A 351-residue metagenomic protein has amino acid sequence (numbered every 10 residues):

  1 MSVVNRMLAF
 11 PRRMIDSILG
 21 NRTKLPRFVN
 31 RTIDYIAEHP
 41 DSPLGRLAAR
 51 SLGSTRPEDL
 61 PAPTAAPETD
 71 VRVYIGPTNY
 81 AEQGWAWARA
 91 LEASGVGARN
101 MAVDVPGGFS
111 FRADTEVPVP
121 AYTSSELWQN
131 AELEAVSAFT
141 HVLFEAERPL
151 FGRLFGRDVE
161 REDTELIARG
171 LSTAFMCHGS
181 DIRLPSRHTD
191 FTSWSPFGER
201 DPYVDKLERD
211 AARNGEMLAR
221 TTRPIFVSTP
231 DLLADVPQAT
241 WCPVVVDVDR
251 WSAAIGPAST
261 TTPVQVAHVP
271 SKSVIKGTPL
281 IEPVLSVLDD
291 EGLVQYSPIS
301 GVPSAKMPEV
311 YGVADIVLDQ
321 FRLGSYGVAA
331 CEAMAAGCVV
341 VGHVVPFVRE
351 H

Functional and structural regions predicted by a protein language model:
V73, C242-P243, V248-K276, E282: Conserved donor-binding/catalytic core segment of Leloir-type glycosyltransferases
E82-A86, S273-S286: A conserved mid-protein helix/loop that constitutes part of the nucleotide-sugar donor-binding site
S110, F175-L207, I275, E350: Acceptor-binding helix/loop patch of EC 2.4 sugar-transfer enzymes, predominantly nucleotide-sugar-dependent
S195-I255: Donor nucleotide-sugar binding/catalytic pocket of nucleotide-sugar-dependent glycosyltransferases
P308, C331-A335, R349: Short alpha-helical segment that forms part of, or immediately flanks, the ligand-binding pocket in carbohydrate-active
D315, G337: A short alpha->beta transition loop at the rim of the catalytic pocket in nucleotide-sugar-dependent
R322: Aromatic "clamp/platform" in nucleotide-sugar-dependent glycosyltransferases that forms part of the donor/acceptor
V339-G342: Short hydrophobic beta-strand element within catalytic cores of glycosyltransferases and related nucleotide-activated
